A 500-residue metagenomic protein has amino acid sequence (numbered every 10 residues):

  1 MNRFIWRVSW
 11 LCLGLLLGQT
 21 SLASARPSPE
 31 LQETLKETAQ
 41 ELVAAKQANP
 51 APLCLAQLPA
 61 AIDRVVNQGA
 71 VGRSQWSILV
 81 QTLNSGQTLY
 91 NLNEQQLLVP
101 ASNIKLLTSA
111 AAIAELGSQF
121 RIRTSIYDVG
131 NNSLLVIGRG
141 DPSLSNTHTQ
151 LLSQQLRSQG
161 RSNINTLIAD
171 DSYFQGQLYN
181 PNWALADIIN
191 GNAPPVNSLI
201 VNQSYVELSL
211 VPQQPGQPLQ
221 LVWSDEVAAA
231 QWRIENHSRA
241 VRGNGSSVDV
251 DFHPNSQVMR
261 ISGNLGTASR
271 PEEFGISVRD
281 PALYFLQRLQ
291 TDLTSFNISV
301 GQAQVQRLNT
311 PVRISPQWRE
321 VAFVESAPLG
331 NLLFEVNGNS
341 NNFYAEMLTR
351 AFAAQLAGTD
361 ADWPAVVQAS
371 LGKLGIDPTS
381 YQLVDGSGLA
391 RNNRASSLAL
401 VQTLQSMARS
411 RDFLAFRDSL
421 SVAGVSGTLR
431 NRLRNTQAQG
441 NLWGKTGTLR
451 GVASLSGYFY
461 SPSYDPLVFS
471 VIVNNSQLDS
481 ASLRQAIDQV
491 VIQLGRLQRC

Functional and structural regions predicted by a protein language model:
M1-S9: Bacterial N-terminal signal peptides that target proteins for export
S9-Q19: Bacterial N-terminal signal peptides
R26-V66, E115-D377, L497-R499: Conserved serine DD-peptidase/penicillin-binding transpeptidase domain and beta-lactam-recognizing active-site
V66-L92, V305-Q306: A short, well-structured edge-of-sheet supersecondary motif
L89-N91, N339, E346-C500: Small-residue-rich helix-loop
N91-A111, L333: Short active-site loop at a secondary-structure junction that contains or immediately precedes the catalytic residue(s)
N93-L98, G275, S387-A390: A short glycine/serine-rich beta->alpha loop
